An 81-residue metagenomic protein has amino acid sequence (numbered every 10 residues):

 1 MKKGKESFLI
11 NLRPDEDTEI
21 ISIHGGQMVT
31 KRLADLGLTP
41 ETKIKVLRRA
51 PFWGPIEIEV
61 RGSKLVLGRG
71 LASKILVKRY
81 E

Functional and structural regions predicted by a protein language model:
M1-E81: Compact, glycine-rich, soluble single-domain proteins
